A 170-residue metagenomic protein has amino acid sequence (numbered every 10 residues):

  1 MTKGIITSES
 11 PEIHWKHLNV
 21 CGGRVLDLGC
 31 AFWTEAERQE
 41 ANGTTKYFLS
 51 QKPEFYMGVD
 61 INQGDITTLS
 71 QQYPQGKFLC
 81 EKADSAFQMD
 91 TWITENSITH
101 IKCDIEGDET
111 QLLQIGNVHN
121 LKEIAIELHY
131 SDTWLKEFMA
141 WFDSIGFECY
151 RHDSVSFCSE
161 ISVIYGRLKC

Functional and structural regions predicted by a protein language model:
T2-A86: SAM cofactor-binding core of SAM-dependent methyltransferases, primarily the Rossmann-like beta-alpha-beta module
K16-N19, T91-E95: A short acidic-Thr-Gly-centered motif at the start of a beta-strand
F48, F55-M57, G76, W92-C170: Conserved acidic-Pro-Pro-aromatic motif
A83-D90, T110: Short loop/turn elements that flank and shape the SAM/SAH-binding pocket of Class I
